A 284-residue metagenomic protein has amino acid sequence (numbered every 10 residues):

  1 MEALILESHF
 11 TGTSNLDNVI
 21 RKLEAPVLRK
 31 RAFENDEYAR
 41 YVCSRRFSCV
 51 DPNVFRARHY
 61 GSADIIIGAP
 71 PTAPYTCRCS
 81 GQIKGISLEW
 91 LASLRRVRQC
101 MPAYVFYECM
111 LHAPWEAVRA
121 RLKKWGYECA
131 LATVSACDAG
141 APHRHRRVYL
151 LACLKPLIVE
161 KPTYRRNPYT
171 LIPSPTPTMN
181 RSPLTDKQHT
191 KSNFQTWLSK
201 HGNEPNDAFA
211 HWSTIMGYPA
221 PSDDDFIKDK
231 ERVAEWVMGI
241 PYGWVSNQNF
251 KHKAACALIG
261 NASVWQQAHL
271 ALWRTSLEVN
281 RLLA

Functional and structural regions predicted by a protein language model:
M1-E2, R281-A284: Short intrinsically disordered terminal tails
L4-R56: SAM cofactor-binding core of SAM-dependent methyltransferases, primarily the Rossmann-like beta-alpha-beta module
N18-K22, R45, R95, A120 (+2 more regions): Short, well-ordered alpha-helices that flank and scaffold nucleotide-derived cofactor binding pockets
F33, V50, G68, Y107-E108: Active-site flanking residues adjacent to catalytic metal/cofactor-binding acidic residues
D36-A39, E89, V264: Conserved short alpha-helix immediately C-terminal to the canonical SAM/SAH-binding motif I of Rossmann-like
F55-I65, T72-D225, E235-W236, Y242: Class I S-adenosyl-L-methionine
I227-H252: A short, structured beta-strand/loop element
A257, N261-R281: Short, compact, well-ordered microdomains
